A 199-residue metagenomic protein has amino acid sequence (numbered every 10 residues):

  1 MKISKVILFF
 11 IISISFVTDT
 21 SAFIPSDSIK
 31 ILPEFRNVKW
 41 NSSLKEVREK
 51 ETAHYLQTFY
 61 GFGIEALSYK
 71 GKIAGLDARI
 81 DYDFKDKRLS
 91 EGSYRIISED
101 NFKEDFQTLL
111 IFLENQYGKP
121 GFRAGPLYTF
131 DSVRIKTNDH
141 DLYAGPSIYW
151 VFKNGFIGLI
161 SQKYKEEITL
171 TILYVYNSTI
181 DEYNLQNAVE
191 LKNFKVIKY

Functional and structural regions predicted by a protein language model:
M1-S4, E49, D86: Generic cytosolic/nucleocytoplasmic N-terminal low-complexity/intrinsically disordered segments
I3-S15: Sec-dependent N-terminal signal peptides
S13, G71-I73, K85, D141 (+2 more regions): Sterically constrained small-residue positions within well-ordered secondary structures of folded domains
T18-A22: Sec/Tat signal peptide C-region and signal peptidase I cleavage site
F23-G63, I96-Y199: Non-cytosolic coordination micro-motifs
A66-L109: Mid-chain, structured segments of secreted extracytoplasmic proteins
